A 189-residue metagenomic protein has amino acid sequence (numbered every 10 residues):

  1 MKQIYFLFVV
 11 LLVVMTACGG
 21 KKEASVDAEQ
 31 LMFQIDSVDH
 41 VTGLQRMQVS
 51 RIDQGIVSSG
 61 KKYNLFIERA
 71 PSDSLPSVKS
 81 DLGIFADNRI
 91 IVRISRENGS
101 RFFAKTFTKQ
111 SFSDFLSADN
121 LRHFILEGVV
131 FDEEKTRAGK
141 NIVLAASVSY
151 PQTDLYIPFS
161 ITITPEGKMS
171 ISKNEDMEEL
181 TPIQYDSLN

Functional and structural regions predicted by a protein language model:
M1, G19-S37: Short, low-complexity, disordered segments immediately C-terminal to signal peptides in bacterial exported proteins
K2-V9: Sec-dependent signal peptide recognition, specifically the positively charged N-region followed immediately by
V14-A17: C-terminal motif of bacterial Sec signal peptides marking the signal peptidase cleavage site
D39-D132: Surface-exposed acidic loop/strand-edge motifs in secreted or periplasmic proteins that form small linear binding
N88-I94, F159-E166: Beta-propeller blade signature
S100-F103, G167-S172: Beta-strand initiation motifs
F115-P158: Acidic, glycine-rich flexible loop segments
M169-N189: Short, low-complexity, Pro/Ser/Thr/Gly-rich segments in the mature regions of secreted, periplasmic
